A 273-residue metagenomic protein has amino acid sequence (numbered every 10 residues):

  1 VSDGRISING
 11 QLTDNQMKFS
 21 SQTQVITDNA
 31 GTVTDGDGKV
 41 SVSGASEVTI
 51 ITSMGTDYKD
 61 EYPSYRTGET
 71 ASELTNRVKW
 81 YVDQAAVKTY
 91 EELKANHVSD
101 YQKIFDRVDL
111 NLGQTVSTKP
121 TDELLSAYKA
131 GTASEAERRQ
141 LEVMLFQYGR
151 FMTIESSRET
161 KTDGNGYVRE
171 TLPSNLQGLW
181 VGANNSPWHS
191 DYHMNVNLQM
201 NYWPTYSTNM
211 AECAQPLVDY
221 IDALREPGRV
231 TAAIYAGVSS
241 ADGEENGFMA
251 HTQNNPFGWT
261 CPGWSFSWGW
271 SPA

Functional and structural regions predicted by a protein language model:
V1-G263, P272: Aromatic-residue-lined binding/catalytic grooves and analogous aromatic/hydrophobic interfacial grooves in multimeric
